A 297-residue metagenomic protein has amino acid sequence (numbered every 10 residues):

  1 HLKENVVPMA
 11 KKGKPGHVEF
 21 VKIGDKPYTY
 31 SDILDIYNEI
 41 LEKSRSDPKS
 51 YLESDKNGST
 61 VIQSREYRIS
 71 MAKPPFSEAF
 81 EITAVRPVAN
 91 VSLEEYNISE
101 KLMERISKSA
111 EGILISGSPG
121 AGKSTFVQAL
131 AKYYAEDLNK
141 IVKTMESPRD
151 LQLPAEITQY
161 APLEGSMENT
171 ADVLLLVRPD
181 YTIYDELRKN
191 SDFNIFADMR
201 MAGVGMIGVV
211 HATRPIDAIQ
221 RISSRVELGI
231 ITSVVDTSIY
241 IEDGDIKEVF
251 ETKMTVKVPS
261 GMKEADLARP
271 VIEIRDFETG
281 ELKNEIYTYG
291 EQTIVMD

Functional and structural regions predicted by a protein language model:
H1-I23: N-terminal anchoring/assembly modules that precede and organize ATP-driven motor systems
F20-G112: P-loop NTP-binding catalytic core
D25, S116-P119, P154-M167, L176-D185 (+1 more regions): Flexible beta-alpha connector loops of hexameric P-loop NTPases
R65-E66, P74-E78, V235-T237, I241-D297: Conserved P-loop NTPase
R86-L151: P-loop NTPase nucleotide-binding module
I106-K108, Y134-D137, L151-Q152, V173-R178 (+2 more regions): Conserved catalytic network of the ASCE P-loop NTPase/AAA+ motor domain
Y133-V177: P-loop NTPase switch/communication element
P179, Y184-D243: Conserved P-loop NTPase nucleotide-binding/switch module
